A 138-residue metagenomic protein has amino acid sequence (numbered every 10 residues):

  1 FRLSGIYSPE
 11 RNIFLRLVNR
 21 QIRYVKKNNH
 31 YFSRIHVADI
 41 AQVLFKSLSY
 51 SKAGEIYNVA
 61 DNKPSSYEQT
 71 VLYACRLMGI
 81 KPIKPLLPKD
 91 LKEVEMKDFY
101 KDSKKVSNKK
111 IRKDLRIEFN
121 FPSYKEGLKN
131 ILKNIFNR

Functional and structural regions predicted by a protein language model:
L3: Active-site loop/turn elements of alpha/beta-hydrolase fold enzymes, especially the short glycine-/histidine-rich
I6-R20, V25, A38, K46-Y57 (+1 more regions): Glycine/proline-rich active-site loop of Rossmann-fold NAD(P)-dependent oxidoreductases
I13-V18, L72-A74, F121: Short, glycine/charged-enriched secondary-structure capping and boundary segments
F32-I35, S65, V106, F119-P122: Residue-level signal for the nucleotide or nucleotide-sugar donor/cofactor binding architecture
I40, L44, V59, T70 (+2 more regions): Non-catalytic, hydrophobic alpha-helical segments
V43, S47-M96: Mid/C-terminal beta-alpha module of Rossmann-like enzyme folds, strongest in SDR-family dehydrogenases/epimerases
L72, L91-E118: Conserved C-terminal active-site "lid" loop/helix of NAD(P)H-dependent oxidoreductases that clamps the redox cofactor
P122-R138: Amphipathic terminal alpha-helices
